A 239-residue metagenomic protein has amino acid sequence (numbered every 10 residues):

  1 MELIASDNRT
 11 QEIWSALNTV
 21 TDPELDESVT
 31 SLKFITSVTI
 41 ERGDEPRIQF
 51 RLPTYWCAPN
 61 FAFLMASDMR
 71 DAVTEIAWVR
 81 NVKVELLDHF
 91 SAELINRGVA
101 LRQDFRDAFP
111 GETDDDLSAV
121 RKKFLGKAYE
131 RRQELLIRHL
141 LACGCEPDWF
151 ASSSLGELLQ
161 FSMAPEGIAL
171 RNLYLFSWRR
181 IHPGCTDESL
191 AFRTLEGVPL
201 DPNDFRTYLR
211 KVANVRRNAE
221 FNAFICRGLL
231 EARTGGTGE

Functional and structural regions predicted by a protein language model:
M1-Y55, N60-E239: Domain-level signature for proteins that mediate thiol-based redox and metal-cofactor handling
